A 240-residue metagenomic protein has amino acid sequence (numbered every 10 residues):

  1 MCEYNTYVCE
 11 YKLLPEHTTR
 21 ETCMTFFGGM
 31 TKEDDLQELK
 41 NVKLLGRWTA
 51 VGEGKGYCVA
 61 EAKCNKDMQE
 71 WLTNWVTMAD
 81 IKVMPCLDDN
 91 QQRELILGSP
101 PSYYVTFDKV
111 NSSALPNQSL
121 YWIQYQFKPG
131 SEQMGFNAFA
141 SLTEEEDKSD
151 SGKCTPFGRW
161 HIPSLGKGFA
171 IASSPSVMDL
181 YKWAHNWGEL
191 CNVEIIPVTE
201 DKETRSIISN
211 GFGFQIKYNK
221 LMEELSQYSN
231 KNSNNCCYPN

Functional and structural regions predicted by a protein language model:
M1-K55, K63-D67, M84-K167, P175-M178 (+2 more regions): Short S/T/G/P-rich N-terminal loop/turn motif that feeds into the first structured element of a domain
L72, A184: Short, flexible helix/strand-to-coil boundary loops that buttress conserved ligand/catalytic motifs in alpha/beta
W75-K82, W187-E194: A common structural junction motif
Y181: Generic structural marker for isolated residues within well-ordered, non-membrane alpha-helices of soluble domains
